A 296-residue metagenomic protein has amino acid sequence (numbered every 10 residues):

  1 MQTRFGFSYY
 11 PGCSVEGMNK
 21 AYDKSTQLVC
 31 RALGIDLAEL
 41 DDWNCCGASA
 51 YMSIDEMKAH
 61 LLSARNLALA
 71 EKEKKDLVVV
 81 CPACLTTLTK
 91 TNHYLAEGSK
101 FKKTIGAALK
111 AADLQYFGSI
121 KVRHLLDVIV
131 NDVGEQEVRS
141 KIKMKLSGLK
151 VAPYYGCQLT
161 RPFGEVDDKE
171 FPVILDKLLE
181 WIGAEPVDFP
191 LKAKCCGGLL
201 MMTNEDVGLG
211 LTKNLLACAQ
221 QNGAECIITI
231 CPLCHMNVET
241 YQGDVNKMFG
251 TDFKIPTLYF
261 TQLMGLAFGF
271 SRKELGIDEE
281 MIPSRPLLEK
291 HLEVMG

Functional and structural regions predicted by a protein language model:
M1-G296: Iron-sulfur cluster-binding electron-transfer modules in prokaryotic oxidoreductases
